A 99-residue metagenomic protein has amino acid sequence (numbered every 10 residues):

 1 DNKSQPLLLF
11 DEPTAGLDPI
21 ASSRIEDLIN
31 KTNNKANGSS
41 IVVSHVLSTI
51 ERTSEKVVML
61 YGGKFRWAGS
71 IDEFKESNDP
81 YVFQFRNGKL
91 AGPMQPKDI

Functional and structural regions predicted by a protein language model:
L8-D11: Catalytic Walker B motif of ABC-type/P-loop ATPase nucleotide-binding domains
P19-A21: Helix N-cap at the start of a conserved alpha-helix in ABC-type nucleotide-binding domains
S23-K35: Helical segment within the ABC ATPase nucleotide-binding domain
S44-H45: H-loop/switch region of ABC-family ATPase nucleotide-binding domains
I50-R52: A short, surface-exposed alpha-helical micro-motif characterized by mixed small hydrophobic and charged/polar residues
A68-G69: ABC ATPase "signature
E76-I99: C-terminal boundary and immediately downstream tail of ABC-type ATPase nucleotide-binding domains
